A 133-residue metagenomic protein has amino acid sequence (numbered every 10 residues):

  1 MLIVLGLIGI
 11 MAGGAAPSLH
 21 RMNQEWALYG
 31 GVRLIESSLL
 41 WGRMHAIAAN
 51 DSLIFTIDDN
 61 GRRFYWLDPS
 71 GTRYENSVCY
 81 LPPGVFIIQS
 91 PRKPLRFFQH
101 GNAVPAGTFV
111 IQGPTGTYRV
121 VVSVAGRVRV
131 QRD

Functional and structural regions predicted by a protein language model:
M1-L7: N-terminal signal-anchor/signal peptide hydrophobic helix marking the start of the first transmembrane segment
I10, G14-D133: N-terminal helix-rich module
